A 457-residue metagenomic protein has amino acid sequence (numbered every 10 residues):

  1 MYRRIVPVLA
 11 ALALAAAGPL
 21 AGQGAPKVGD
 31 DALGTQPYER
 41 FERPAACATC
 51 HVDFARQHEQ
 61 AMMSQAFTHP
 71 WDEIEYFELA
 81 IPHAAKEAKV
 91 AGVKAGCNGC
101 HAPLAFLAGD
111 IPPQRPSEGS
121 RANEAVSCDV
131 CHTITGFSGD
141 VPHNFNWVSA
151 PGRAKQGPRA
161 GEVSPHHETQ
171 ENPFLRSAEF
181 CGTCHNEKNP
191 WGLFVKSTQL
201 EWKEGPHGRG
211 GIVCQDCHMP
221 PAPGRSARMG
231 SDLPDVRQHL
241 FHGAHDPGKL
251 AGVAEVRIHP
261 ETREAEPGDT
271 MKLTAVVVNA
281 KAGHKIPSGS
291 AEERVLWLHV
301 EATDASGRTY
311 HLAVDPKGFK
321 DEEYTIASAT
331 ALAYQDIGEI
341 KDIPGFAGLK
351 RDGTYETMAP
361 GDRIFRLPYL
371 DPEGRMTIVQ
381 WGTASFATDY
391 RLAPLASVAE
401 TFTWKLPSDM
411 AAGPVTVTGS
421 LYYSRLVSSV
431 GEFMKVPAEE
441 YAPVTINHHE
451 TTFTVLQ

Functional and structural regions predicted by a protein language model:
M1-R4: Positively charged n-region of N-terminal signal peptides that target proteins for export
P7-A17: Bacterial N-terminal signal peptides
V8, L20, G24-K27, W71 (+4 more regions): Generic low-complexity segments that are intrinsically disordered, proline-rich and/or Lys/Arg-biased
L14, P26-D30, D269-K272: Short hydrophobic/aromatic-rich motifs at helix boundaries and adjacent loops
A17-G18, L296: Residue-level recognition of conserved structural "scaffold" positions that shape functional pockets and channels
L20-R176, F180-G208, F386: Sequence context of c-type cytochrome heme-c attachment sites
E59, N189, P206-G211, Q215-D216 (+1 more regions): Short, conserved sequence motifs used for protein processing/export or organelle targeting and for catalysis
